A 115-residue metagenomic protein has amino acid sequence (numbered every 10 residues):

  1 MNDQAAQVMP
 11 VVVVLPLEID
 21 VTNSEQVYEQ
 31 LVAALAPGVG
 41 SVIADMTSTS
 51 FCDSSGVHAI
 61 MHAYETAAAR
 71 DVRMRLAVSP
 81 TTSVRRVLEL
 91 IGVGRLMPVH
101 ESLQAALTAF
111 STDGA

Functional and structural regions predicted by a protein language model:
M1-L15: Short beta-strand/loop segment at the start of cytosolic alpha/beta domains
V13-T22, D113: Short, low-complexity, intrinsically disordered N-terminal segments
E18-L96: Amphipathic alpha-helical interaction surfaces in cytosolic regulatory modules
E25, Q104-A105: Acidic phosphotransfer microenvironment of two-component signaling modules
R73, A105-T108: Short A/G/S/P-biased low-complexity tracts
L96-Q104: Short acidic-hydrophobic, aromatic-tinged amphipathic segments that line or gate anion-handling sites
T108-A115: Generic C-terminal helix-cap and adjacent flexible tail
